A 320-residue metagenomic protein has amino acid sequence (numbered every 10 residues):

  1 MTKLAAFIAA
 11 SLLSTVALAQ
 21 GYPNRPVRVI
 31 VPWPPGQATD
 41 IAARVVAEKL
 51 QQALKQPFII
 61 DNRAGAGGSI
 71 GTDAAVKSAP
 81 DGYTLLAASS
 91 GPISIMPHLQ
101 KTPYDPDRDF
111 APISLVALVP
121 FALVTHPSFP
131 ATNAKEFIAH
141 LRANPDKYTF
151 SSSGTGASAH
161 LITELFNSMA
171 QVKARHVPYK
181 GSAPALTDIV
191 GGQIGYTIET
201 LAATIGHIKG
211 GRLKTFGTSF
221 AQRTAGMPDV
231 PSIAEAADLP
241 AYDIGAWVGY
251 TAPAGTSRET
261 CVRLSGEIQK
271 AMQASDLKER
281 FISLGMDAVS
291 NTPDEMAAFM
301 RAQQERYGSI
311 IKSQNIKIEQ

Functional and structural regions predicted by a protein language model:
M1-I8: Bacterial N-terminal signal peptides that target proteins for export
I8-A9, I233: N-terminal secretory/targeting leader peptides
S14-A17: N-terminal signal peptide c-region/cleavage motif recognized by signal peptidases
A19-D109, K147, T155, Q171-T200 (+3 more regions): N-terminal (or domain-start) structured segment
N24-P26, V172, K209, R258-Q320: An extracytoplasmic/periplasmic, membrane-proximal ligand-sensing/linker region
K77-T84, S90, H98-P184, I233-E235 (+1 more regions): Hinge/capping helix and adjacent helix->loop/strand transition within the periplasmic-binding protein
G91-K101, H160, L165-M169, Y196-V230: A ligand-binding cleft/hinge motif common to bilobed small-molecule-binding domains
